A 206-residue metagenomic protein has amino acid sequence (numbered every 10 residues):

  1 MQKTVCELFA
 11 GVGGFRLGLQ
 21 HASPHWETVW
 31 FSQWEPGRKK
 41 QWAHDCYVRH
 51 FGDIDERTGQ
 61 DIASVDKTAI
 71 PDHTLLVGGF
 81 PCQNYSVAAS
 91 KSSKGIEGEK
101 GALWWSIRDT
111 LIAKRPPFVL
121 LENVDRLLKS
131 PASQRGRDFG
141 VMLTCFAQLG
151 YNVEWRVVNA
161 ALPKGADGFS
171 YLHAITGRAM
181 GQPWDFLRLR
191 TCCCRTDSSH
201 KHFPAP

Functional and structural regions predicted by a protein language model:
K3-A63: SAM cofactor-binding core of SAM-dependent methyltransferases, primarily the Rossmann-like beta-alpha-beta module
V5, L76, V119: Receiver (REC) domain switch-region micro-motif
G11, G79, V158: Active-site glycine-centered loops adjacent to acidic/histidine catalytic or metal-binding residues that shape
V65-H73, Y85-P206: Class I S-adenosyl-L-methionine
H73-G79: Short SAM/SAH-binding signature in class I
F80-N84: Short, small-residue-rich loop/turn micro-motifs
